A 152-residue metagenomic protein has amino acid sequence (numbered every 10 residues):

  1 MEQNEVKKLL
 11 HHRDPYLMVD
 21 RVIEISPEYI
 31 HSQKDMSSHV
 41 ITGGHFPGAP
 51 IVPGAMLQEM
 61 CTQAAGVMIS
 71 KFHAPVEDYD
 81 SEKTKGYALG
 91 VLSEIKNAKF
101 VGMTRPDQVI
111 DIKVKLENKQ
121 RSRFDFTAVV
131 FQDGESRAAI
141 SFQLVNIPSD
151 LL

Functional and structural regions predicted by a protein language model:
M1-V6, I110-D111: Short Pro/Gly-enriched beta-strand edge/turn motifs at strand-loop
K7, G48-A49, K99-G102: Beta-strand-rich interaction surfaces with strong enrichment in secreted/lumenal proteins
H11-V52, M56-L57: Catalytic strand-loop segment that frames the active site of acyl-thioester-processing enzymes
R13, Q33-H39, E94-I95, R105-K113: Terminal leader/tail segments of proteins
P27-E28, S70, V101-L152: HotDog/MaoC-like acyl-thioester-processing domains
V52, L57-K71: Active-site- and interface-proximal helix/loop "cap" or "latch" segments in soluble metabolic and energy-transducing
G66-D111: Hydrophobic beta-strand-centered segment that forms part of the acyl-chain substrate-binding groove
